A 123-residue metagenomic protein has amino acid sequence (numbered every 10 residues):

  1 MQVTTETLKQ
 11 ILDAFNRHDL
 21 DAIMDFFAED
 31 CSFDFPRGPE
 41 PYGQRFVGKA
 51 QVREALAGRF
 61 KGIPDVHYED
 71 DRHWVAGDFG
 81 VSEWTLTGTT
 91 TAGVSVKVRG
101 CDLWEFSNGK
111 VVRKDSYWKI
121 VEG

Functional and structural regions predicted by a protein language model:
M1, P41-R45, G93: Alpha-helix initiation/capping motif
M1-E29: Short, low-complexity N-terminal intrinsically disordered segments enriched in polar/charged residues
Q2-V3, R53, A57-G123: A beta-strand edge to alpha-helix "cap/lid" segment located at domain peripheries
D19, D34, K119-V121: Poly-acidic low-complexity segments
L20-S32, S82-E83, D102-W104: A general secondary-structure boundary signal
D25-R72: A solvent-exposed, acidic/Ser-Thr-rich amphipathic alpha-helical stretch
